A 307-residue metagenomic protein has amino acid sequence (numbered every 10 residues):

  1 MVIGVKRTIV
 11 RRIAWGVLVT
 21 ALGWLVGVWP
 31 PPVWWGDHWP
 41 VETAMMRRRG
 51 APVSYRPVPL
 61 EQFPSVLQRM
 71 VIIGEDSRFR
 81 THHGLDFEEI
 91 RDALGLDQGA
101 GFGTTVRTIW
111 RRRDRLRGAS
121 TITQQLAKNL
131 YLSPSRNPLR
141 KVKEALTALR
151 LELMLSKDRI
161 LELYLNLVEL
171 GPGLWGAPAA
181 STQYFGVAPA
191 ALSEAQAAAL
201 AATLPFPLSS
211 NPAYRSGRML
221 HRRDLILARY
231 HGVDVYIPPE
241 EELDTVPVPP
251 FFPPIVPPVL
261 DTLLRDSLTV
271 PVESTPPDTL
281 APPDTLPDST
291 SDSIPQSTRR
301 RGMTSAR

Functional and structural regions predicted by a protein language model:
V2-R307: Juxtamembrane regions of bacterial inner-membrane/periplasmic proteins, predominantly the peptidoglycan biogenesis
